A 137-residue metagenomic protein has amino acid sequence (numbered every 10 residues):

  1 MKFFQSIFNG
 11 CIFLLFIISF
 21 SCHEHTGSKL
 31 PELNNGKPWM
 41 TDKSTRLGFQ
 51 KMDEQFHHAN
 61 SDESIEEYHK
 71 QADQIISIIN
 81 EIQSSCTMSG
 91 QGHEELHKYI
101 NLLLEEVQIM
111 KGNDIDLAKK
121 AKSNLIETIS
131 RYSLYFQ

Functional and structural regions predicted by a protein language model:
M1-C11: Bacterial N-terminal signal peptides that target proteins for export
I18-S21: C-terminal motif of bacterial Sec signal peptides marking the signal peptidase cleavage site
E24-E63: Immediate post-signal-peptide N-terminus of mature secreted/exported proteins
D42-K43, E66-K70, G92-E94, K98: Extracellular/lumen-exposed scaffold segments
S44-L47, K51, K70, Q74-S77 (+4 more regions): Charged, amphipathic alpha-helical oligomerization/scaffolding segments
N60-I65, G90, I109-I115: Second-shell loop/turn segments in exported
I79-H97: Short, solvent-exposed, charged loop/turn and helix-capping segments that join or cap alpha-helices on peripheral
L96-Q137: Helix-rich interaction surfaces within compact, conserved domain-sized segments that mediate assembly or partner
